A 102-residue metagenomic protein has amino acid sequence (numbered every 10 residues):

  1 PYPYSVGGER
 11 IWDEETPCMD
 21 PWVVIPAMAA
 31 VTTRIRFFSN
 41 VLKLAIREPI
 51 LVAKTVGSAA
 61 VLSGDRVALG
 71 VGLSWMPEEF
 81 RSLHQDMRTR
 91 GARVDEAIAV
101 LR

Functional and structural regions predicted by a protein language model:
P1-R102: N-terminal glycine-rich cofactor-binding segment that shapes the pocket for flavin-like pterin cofactors
